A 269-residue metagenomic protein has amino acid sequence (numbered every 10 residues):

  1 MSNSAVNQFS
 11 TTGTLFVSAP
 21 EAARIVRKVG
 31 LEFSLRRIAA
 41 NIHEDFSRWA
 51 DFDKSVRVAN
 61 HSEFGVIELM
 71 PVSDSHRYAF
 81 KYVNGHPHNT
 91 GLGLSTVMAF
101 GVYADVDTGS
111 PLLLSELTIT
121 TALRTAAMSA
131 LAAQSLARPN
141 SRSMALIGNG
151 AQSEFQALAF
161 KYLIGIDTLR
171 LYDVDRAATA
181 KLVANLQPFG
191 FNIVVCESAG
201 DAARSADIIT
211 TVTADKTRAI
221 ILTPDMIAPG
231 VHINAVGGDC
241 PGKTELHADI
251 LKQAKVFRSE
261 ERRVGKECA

Functional and structural regions predicted by a protein language model:
M1-A122, A130, A137-N140: N-terminal ligand-binding/catalytic initiation module
L136-S143, G165, A228-P229: Short helix-loop-beta connector
N149-G150: Glycine-rich Rossmann-fold phosphate-binding loop(s) that bind the pyrophosphate of adenine dinucleotide cofactors
L163-Q187: NAD(P)-binding Rossmann-fold cofactor-contacting core
F191-A206: Short acidic low-complexity segments
S205, T217-H232, E245-A248: Rossmann-fold NAD(P) dinucleotide-binding segment
T213-D215, G237-G238: Short glycine-/small-residue-rich Rossmann-like dinucleotide-binding loops
R262-A269: Conserved small/polar residues in nucleotide/adenosyl-binding loops
